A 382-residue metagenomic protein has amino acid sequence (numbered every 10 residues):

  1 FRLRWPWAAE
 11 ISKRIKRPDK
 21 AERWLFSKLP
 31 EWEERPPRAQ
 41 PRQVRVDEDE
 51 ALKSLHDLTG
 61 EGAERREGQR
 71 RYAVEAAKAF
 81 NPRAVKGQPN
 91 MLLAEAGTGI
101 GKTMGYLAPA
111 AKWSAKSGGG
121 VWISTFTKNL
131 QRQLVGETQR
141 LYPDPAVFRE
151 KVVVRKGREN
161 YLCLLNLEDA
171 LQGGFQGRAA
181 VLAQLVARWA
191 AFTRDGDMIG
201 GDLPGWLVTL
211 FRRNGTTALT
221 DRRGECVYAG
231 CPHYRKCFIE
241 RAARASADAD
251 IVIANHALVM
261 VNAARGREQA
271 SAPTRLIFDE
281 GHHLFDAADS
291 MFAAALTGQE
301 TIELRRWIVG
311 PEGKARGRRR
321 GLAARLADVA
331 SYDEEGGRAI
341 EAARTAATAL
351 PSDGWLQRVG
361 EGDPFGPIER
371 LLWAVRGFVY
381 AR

Functional and structural regions predicted by a protein language model:
F1-V44: Acidic two-metal-ion nuclease catalytic site recognized across multiple nuclease folds, prominently DnaQ/RNase D-T
L29, R38-L55, T98, S117-G120 (+4 more regions): A substrate-engagement module of RecA-like helicase motors
P41-L93: Conserved pre-motif I regulatory segment
A77-N81, T103-S117, E137-L141: Walker A/P-loop NTP-binding motif
V85-P109: Walker A/P-loop
H233-A243, A254-S271: Conserved RecA-like ASCE ATPase "motif II neighborhood" in helicase/translocase motors
R265-S271, D289-I302: Short, conserved "post-DEAD/DEAH" coupling segment immediately C-terminal to helicase motif II within the SF2/RecA-like
A272-F292: SF2 helicase catalytic motif II
